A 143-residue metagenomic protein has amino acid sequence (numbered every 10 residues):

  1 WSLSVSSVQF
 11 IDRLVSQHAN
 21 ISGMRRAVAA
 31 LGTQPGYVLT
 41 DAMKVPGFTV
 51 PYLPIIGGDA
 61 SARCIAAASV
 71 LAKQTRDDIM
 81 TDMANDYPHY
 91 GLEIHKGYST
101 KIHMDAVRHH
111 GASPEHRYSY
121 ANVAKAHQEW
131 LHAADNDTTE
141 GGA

Functional and structural regions predicted by a protein language model:
W1-A143: RNase H-like, Mg2+-dependent phosphodiesterase core, and more generally RNA phosphate-backbone-engaging helix-loop
